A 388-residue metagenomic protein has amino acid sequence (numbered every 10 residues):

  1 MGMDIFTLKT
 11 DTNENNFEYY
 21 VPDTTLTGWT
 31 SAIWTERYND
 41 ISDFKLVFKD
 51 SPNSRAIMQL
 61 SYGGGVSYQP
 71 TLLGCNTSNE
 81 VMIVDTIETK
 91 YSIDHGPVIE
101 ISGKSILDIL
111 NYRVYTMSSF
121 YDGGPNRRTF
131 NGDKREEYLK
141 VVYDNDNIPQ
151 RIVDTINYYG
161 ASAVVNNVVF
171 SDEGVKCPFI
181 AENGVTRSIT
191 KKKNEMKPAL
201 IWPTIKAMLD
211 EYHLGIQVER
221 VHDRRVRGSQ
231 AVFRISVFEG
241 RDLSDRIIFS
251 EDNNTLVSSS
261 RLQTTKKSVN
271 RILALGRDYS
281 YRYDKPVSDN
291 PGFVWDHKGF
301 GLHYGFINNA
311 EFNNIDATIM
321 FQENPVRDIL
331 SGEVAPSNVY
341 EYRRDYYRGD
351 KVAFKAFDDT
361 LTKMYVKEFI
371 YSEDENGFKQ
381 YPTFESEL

Functional and structural regions predicted by a protein language model:
M1, S51-G65, R220-R227, S260-T264 (+1 more regions): Short linear motifs in intrinsically disordered
M1-D146: Beta-strand-rich assembly/attachment modules of structural machines
F6, R127-R128, V141, K206 (+1 more regions): Acidic, small/polar-enriched beta strand-loop surface segments
E14-Y19, N53-I57, S78-V81, D108-Y112 (+5 more regions): Short, surface-exposed beta-strand/loop "edge" segments at domain boundaries and coil↔beta transitions
T35-S54, G96-D108, A274, N324-N338 (+2 more regions): Oligomerization/assembly interface segments of phage tail-like spikes and tubes
D50, S105-L107, R220-H222, D278 (+1 more regions): A mature extracytoplasmic/lumenal domain signature
Y68-K104, Q217, K351-T383: Short beta-strand and beta-hairpin "edge-sheet" elements
V98, S102-T264: Charged- and aromatic-enriched interaction segments used to assemble and dock large macromolecular complexes
